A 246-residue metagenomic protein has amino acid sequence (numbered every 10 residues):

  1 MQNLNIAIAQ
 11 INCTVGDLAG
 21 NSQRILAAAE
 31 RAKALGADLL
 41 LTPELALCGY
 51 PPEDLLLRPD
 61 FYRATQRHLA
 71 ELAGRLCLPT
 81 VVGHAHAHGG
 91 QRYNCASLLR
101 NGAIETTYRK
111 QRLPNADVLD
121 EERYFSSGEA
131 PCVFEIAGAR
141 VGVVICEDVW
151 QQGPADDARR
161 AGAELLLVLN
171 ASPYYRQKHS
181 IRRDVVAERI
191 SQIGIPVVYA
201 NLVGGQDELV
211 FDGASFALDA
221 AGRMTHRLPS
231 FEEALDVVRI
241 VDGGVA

Functional and structural regions predicted by a protein language model:
M1-A246: Enzyme catalytic cores with a strong preference for nitrogen-chemistry domains
